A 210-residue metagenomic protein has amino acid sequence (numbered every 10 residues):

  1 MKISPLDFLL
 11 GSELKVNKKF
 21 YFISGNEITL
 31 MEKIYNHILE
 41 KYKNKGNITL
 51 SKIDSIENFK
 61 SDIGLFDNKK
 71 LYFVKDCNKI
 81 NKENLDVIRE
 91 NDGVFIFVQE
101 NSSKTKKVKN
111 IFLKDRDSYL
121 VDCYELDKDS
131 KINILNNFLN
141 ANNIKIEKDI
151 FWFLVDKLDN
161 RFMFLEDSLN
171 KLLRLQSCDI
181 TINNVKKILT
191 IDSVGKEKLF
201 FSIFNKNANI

Functional and structural regions predicted by a protein language model:
M1-Y21, N26-N205: Non-catalytic interfacial helical region
N207-I210: Trafficking entry modules
